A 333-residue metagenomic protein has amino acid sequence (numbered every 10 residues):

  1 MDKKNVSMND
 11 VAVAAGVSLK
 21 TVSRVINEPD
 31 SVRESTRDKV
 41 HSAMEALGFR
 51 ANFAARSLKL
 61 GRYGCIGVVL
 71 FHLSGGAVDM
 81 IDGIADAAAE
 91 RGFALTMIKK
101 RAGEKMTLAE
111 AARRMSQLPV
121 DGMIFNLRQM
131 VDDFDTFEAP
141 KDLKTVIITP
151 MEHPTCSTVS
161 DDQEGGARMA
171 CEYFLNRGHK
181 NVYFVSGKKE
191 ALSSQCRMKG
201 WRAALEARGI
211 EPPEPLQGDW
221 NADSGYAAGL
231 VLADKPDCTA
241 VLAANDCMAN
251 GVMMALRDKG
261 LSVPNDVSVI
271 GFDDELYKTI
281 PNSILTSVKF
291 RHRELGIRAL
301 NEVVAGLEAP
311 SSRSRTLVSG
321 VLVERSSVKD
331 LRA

Functional and structural regions predicted by a protein language model:
M1-G61, R332: N-terminal helix-turn-helix DNA-binding module of bacterial transcription factors
D2-K3, G61-E172: Alpha-helical recognition/docking segments in bacterial nutrient-uptake and carbohydrate-utilization systems
L19-R24, L58-S74, Y173, N181-K188: Short beta-strand segments enriched in small/hydrophobic residues
L47, Q117-P119, R177-G178, L232-D237 (+1 more regions): Glycine-rich phosphate-binding loop signature in dinucleotide/nucleotide-binding domains
G67-V68, P119-L127, Y183-V185, L216 (+2 more regions): Periplasmic-binding protein-like
L70-D79, M97-M106, V159-M169, V185-L230 (+4 more regions): Hinge/beta->alpha junction and helix N-cap segments in small-molecule ligand-binding domains
V231, K235-A333: Flexible loop/turn connectors
